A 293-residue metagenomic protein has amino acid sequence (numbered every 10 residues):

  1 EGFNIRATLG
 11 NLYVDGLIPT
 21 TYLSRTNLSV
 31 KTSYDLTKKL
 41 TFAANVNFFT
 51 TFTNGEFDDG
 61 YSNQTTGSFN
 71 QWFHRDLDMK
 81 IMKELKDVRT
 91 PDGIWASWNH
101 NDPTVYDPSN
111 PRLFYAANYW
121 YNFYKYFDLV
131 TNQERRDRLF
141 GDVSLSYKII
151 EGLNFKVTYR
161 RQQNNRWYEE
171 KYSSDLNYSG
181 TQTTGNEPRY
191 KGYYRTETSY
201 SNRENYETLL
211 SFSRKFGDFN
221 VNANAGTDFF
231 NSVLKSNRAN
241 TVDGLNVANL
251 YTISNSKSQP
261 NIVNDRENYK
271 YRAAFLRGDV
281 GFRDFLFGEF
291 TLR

Functional and structural regions predicted by a protein language model:
E1, L17, K31-F140, K156-R272: Surface-exposed loop/interface segments of Gram-negative outer-membrane beta-barrel transport/assembly proteins
R6-T8, A43: Periplasmic plug
L9-D15, G288-R293: Transmembrane beta-strand segments that form the barrel wall of outer-membrane beta-barrel proteins
N11, Y34, V46, L145-Y147 (+3 more regions): Residue-level signature of outer-membrane beta-barrel architecture
I18-Y22: Short, solvent-exposed loop/turn segments at secondary-structure boundaries
L23-N27: Short, solvent-exposed loop/turn segments in extracellular or other extracytoplasmic domains
L28-V30, V157, Y206, R272-G278 (+2 more regions): Extended, hydrophobic alpha-helical segments in both membrane/secreted and soluble proteins
